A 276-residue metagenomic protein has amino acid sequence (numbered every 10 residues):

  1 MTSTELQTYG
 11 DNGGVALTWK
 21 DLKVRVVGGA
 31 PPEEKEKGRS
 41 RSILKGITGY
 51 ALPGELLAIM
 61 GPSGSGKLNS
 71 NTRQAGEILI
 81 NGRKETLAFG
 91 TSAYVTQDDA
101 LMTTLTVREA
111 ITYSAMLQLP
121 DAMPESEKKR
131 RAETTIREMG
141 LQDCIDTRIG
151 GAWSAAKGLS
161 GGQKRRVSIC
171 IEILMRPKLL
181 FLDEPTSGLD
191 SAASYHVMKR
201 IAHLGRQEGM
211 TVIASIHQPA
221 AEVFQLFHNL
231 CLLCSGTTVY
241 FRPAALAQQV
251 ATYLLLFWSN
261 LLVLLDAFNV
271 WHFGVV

Functional and structural regions predicted by a protein language model:
M1-E55, P62, R73-E77, G82-K84 (+5 more regions): Topological signature of polytopic alpha-helical transporters
T86-A88, D99-I111, A122-M123: Conserved catalytic motifs of ABC-family nucleotide-binding domains
T91, T106-I111, I149, L226: Beta-to-alpha transition at the N-cap of a short helix in the ABC ATPase nucleotide-binding domain, specifically
L141, T147-V167, S191: ABC ATPase nucleotide-binding domain "signature motif"
I169-C170, V197: Hydrophobic anchor residue at the start of the ABC signature
I173-K178: A short, proline-enriched helix->beta-strand linker immediately N-terminal to the Walker B motif in ABC-type P-loop
L180-E184: Catalytic Walker B motif of ABC-type/P-loop ATPase nucleotide-binding domains
S194-G209: Helical segment within the ABC ATPase nucleotide-binding domain
